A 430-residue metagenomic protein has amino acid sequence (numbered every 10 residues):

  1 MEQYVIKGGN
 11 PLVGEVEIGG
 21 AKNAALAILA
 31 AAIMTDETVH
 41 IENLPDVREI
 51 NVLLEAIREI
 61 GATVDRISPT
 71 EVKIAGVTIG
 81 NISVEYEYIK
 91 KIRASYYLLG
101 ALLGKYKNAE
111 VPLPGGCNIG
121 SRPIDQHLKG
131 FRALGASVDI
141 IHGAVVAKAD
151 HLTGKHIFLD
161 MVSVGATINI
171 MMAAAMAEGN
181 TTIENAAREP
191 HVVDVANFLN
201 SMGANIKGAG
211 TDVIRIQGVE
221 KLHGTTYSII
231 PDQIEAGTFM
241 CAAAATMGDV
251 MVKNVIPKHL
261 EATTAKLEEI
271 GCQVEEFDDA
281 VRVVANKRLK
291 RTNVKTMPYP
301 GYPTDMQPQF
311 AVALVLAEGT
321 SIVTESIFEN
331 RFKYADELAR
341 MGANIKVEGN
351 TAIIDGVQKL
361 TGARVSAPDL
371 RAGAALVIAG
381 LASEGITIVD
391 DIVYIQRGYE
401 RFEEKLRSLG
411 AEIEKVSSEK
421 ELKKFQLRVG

Functional and structural regions predicted by a protein language model:
M1-G430: Short, structured segments at the rim of ligand-binding sites
